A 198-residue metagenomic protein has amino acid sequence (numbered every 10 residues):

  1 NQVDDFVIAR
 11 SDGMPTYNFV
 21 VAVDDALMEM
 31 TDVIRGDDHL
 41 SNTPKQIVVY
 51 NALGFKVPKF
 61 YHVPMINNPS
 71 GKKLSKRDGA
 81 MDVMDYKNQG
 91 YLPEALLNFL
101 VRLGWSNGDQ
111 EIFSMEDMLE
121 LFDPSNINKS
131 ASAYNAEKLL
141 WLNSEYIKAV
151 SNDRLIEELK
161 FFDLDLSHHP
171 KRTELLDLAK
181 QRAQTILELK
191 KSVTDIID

Functional and structural regions predicted by a protein language model:
N1-L74, D82, N107: Active-site cores that bind ATP or allylic diphosphates and position pyrophosphate for catalysis
S41, L53-D198: Catalytic adenosine-cofactor/nucleotide-binding cores of aminoacyl-tRNA synthetases and other
